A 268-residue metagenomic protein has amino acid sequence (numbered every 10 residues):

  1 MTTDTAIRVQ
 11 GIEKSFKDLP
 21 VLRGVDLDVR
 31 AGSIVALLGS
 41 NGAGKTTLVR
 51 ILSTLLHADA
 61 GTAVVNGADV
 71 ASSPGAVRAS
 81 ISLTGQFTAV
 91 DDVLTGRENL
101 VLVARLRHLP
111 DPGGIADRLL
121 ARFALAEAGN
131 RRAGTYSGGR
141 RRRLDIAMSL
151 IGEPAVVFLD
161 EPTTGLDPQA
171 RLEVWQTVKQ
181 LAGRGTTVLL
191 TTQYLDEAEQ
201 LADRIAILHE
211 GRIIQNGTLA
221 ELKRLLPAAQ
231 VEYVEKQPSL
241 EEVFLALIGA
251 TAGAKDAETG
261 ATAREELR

Functional and structural regions predicted by a protein language model:
G61-S72, A76-V77: Conserved ABC transporter NBD signature motif
V101, R105-A128: Conserved ABC ATPase "signature" region
V157-E161: Catalytic Walker B motif of ABC-type/P-loop ATPase nucleotide-binding domains
N216-G217: ABC ATPase "signature
